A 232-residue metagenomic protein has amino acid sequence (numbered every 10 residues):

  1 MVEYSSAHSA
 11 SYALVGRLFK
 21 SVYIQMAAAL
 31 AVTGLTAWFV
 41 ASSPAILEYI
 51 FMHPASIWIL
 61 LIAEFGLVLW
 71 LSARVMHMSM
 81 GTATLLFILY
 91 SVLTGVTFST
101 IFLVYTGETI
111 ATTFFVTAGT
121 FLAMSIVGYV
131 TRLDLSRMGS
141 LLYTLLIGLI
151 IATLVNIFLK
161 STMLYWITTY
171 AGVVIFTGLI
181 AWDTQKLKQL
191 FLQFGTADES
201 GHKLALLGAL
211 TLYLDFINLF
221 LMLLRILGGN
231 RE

Functional and structural regions predicted by a protein language model:
M1-E232: A hydrophobic alpha-helical transmembrane-helix feature that marks the membrane cores and membrane-interface segments
